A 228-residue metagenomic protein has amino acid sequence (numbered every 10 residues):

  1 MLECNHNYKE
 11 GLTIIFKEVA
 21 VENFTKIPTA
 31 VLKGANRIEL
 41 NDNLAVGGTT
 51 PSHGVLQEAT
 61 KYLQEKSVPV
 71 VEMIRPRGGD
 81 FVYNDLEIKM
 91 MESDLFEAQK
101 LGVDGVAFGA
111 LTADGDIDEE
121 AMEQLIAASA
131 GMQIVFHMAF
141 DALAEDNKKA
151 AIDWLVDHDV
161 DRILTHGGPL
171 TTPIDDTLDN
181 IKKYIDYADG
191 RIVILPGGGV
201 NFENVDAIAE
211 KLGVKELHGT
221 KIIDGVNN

Functional and structural regions predicted by a protein language model:
I14-N36, N43-T50: N-terminal pre-domain/capping segments
K17-V21, I38-L40, V70-I74, V106-F108 (+4 more regions): Hydrophobic faces of well-ordered beta-strands that scaffold small-molecule active sites in alpha/beta enzyme cores
E22-L32, V82-L95, D141-H158, Y184 (+3 more regions): Catalytic cores of alpha/beta
T25, L44-Q64, T112-A130, L143-A150 (+3 more regions): Active-site-adjacent beta->alpha loops and helix N-cap segments on the catalytic face of soluble alpha/beta enzymes
V31-L32, L56-P69, F96-K100, E123-S129 (+3 more regions): Acidic (Asp/Glu)-rich catalytic clusters
N36-G48, E97, L101-D114, V160-P173 (+1 more regions): Glycine-rich phosphate-binding active-site loops on the catalytic face of alpha/beta enzymes
S52-T60, E65-I117: Glycine/small-residue-rich loop that forms an oxyanion/phosphate-binding "nest" at active or ligand-binding sites
